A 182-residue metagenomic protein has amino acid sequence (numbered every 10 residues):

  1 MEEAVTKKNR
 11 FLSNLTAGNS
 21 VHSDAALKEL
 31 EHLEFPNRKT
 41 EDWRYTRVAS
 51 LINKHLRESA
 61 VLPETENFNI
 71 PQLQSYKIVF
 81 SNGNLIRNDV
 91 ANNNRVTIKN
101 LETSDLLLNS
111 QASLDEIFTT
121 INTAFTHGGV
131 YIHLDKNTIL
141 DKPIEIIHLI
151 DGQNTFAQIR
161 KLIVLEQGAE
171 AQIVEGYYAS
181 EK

Functional and structural regions predicted by a protein language model:
M1-K182: Glycine-rich and polybasic anion-binding loops at the starts of cofactor/ligand-binding domains
